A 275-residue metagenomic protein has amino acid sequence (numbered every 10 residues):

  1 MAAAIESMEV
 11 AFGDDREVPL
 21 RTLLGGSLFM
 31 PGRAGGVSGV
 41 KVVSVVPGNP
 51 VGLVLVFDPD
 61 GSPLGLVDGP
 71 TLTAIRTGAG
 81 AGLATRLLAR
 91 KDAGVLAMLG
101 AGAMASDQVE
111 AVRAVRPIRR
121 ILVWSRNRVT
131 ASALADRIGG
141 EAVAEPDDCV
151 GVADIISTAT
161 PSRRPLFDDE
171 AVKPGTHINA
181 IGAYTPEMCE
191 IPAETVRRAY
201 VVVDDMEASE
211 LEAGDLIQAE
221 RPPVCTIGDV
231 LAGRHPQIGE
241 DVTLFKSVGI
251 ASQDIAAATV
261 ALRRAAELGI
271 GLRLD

Functional and structural regions predicted by a protein language model:
M1-T73, D92, A251-I255, L262-R263 (+1 more regions): N-terminal ligand-binding/catalytic initiation module
V67-R86: A glycine-rich, Thr/Ser-enriched phosphate-binding loop motif common to dinucleotide/cofactor-binding enzymes
L88-V95, P117, K173-P174: Short helix-loop-beta connector
A101-G102: Glycine-rich Rossmann-fold phosphate-binding loop(s) that bind the pyrophosphate of adenine dinucleotide cofactors
A105-S106: N-terminal Rossmann-fold NAD(P) dinucleotide-binding loop
V115-R137: NAD(P)-binding Rossmann-fold cofactor-contacting core
G140-E220: Rossmann-like adenosine-cofactor binding region
C189-D275: Adenosine-phosphate binding glycine-rich loop
